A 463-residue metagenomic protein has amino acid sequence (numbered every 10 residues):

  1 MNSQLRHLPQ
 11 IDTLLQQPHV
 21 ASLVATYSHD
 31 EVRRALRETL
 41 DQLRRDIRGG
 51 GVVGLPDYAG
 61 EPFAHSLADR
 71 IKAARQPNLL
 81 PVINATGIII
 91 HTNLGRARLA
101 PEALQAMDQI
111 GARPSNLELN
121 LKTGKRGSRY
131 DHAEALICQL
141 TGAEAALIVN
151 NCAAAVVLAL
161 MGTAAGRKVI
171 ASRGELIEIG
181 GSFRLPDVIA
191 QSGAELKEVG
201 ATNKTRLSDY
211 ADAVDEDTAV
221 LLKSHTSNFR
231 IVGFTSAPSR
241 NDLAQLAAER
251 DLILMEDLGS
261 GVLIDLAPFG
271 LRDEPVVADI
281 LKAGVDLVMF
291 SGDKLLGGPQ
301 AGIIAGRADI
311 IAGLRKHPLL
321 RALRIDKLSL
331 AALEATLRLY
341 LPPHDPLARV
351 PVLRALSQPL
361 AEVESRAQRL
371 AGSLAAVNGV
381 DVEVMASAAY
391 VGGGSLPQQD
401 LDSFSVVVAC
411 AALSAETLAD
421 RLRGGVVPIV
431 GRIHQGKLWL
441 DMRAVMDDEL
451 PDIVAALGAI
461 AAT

Functional and structural regions predicted by a protein language model:
M1-K72: Long amphipathic alpha-helical segments
L8-P9, Y27, I83-G87, L296-P299 (+2 more regions): Short Gly/Ser/Thr- and Asp/Glu-enriched loop/turn motifs at secondary-structure junctions
N78-L79, F290, V427-R432: A short linear hydrophobic-aromatic micro-motif
A85-T86, R96-K122: Glycine-rich phosphate-binding segment of PLP-dependent enzymes
A100, Q105, P342, A409-T463: PLP-dependent enzyme catalytic core of the Aspartate aminotransferase-like
T123-Y340, A375, A456: Conserved PLP-enzyme active-site core in the AAT-like
S329-L330, E334-G392: Conserved PLP-dependent catalytic core of the aminotransferase class-I/II
S373-Q435: Catalytic-core signal marking the mid-to-C-terminal active-site face
